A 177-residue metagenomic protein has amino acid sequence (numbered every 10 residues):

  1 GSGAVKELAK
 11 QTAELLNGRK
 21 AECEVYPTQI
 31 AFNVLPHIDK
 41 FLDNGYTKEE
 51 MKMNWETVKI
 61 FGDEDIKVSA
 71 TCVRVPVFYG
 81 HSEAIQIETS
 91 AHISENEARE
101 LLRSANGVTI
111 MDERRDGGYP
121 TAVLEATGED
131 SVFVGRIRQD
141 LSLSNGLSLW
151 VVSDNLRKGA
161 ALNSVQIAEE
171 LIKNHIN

Functional and structural regions predicted by a protein language model:
G1-L101: Active-site-lining helix/loop region of Rossmann-like oxidoreductase modules
D65-N177: C-terminal active-site/capping subdomain that shapes the small-molecule cofactor and substrate pocket of enzyme
